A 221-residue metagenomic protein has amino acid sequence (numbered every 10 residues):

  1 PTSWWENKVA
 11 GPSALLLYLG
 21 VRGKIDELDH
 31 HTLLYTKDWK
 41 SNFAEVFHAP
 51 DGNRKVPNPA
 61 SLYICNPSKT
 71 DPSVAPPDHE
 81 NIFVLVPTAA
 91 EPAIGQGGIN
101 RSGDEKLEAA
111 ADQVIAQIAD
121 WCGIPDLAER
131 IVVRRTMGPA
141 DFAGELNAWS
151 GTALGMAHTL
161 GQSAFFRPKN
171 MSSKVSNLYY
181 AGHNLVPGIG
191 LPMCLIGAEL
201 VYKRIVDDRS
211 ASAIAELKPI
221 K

Functional and structural regions predicted by a protein language model:
P1, W5-A10, A14-D26, H79 (+4 more regions): C-terminal structured subdomain/cap of oxidoreductase catalytic cores
P1-P76: Mid-domain catalytic core of redox enzymes that form a hydrophobic substrate pocket/lid adjacent to a catalytic redox
I25-E27, T70-S73, A90-A93, A140-D141 (+1 more regions): Flexible loop/turn segments at secondary-structure boundaries
D26-T32, I124-I131, S210-E216: Acidic/polar loop patches that form or flank catalytic/metal-binding clefts of enzymes that bind anionic ligands
P57-C65, A119-P187: A glycine-rich dinucleotide-binding beta-alpha-beta segment and adjacent secondary-structure elements that constitute
N66-S68, I82, P87: Core structural elements
H79, P87-G97: A glycine- and small-residue-enriched flexible loop/hinge segment at structural boundaries
V84, G98-R135: C-terminal structural cap/anchor segments
